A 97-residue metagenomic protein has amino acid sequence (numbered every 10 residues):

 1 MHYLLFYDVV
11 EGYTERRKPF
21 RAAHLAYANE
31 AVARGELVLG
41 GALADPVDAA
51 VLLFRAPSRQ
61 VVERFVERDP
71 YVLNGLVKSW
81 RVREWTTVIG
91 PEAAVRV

Functional and structural regions predicted by a protein language model:
M1-V97: Conserved, structured core segments of small domains
